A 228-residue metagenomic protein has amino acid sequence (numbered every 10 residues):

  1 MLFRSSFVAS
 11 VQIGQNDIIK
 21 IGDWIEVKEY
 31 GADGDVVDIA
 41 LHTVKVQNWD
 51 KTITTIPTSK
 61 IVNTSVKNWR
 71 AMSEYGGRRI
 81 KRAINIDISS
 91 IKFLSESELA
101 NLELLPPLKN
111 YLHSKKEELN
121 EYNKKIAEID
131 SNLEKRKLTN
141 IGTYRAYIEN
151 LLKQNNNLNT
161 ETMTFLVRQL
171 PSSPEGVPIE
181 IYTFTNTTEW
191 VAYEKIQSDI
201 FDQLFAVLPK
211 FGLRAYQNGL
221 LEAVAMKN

Functional and structural regions predicted by a protein language model:
Q12-E128: Soluble accessory domains appended to multi-pass membrane transport proteins
E103-N228: Long, non-transmembrane cytosolic or organellar matrix-exposed soluble domains/tails of integral membrane proteins
